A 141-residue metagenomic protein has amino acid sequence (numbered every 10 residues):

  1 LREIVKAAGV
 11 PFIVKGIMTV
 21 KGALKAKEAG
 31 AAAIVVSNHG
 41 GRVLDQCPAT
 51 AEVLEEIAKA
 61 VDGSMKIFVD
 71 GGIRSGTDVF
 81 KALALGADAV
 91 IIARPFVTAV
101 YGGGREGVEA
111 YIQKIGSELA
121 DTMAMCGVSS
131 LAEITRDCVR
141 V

Functional and structural regions predicted by a protein language model:
L1-V69, T77-A99, L131: Alpha/beta enzyme core
F96-V97, G104-V141: C-terminal extensions of enzymes
